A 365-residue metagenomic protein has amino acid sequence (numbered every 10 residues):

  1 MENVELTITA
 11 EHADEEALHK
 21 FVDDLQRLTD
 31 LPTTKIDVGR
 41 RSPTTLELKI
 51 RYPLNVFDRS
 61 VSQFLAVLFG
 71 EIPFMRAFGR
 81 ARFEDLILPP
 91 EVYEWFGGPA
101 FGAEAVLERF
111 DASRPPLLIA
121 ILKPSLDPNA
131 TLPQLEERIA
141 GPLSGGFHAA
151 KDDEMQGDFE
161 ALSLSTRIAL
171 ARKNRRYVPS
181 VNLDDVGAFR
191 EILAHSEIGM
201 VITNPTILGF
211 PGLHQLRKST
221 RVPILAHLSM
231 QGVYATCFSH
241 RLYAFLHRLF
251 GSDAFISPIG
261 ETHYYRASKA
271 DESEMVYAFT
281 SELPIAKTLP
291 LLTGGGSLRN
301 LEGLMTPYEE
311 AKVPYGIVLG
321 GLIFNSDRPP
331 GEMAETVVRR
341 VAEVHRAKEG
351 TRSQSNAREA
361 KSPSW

Functional and structural regions predicted by a protein language model:
M1-L143: N-terminal capping/small domains of soluble enzymes
A10-D14, R114-E136, Y177-V186, H227-F238 (+1 more regions): Active-site mouth loops of central-metabolism enzymes
E15-H19, I259-T262, P330, P363: Extended, charge-rich intrinsically disordered regulatory tails
P142, A149-D153, V178-P179, T203 (+1 more regions): Short beta-strand segments at enzyme active-site cores
F147-I168, I259-R266, S326-R328: Glycine-rich, proline-tolerant flexible connector loops at the mouths of alpha/beta enzymes
L162-K173, Y177-H195, G209-G212: N-terminal active-site wall of soluble small-molecule enzyme domains
T166, L213-S219, S239-L246, Y264-T280 (+1 more regions): C-terminal helical cap(s) of enzyme catalytic domains, especially alpha/beta-barrels
F189, S196-V318: Catalytic alpha/beta core domains of metabolic enzymes, predominantly
